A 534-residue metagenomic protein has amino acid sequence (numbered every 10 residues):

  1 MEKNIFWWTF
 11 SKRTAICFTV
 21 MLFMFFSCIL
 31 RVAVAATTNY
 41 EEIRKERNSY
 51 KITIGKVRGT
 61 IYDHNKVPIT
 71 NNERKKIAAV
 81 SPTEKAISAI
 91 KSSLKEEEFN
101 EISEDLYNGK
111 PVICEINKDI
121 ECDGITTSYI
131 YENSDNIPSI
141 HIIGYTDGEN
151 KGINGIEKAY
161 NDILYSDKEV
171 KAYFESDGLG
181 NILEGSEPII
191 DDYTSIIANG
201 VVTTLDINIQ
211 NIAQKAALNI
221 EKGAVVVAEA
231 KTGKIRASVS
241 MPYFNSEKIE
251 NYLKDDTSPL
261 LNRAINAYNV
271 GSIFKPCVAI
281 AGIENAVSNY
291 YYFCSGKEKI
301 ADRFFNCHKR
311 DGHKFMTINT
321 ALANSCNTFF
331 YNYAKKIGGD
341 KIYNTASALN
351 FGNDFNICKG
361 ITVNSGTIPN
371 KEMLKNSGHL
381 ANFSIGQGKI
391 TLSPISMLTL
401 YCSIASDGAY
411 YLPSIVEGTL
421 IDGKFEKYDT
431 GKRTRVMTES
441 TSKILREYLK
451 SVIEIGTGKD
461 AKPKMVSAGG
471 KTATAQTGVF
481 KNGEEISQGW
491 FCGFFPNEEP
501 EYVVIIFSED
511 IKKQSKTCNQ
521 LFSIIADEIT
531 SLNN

Functional and structural regions predicted by a protein language model:
M1-I249, Y290, Y343-A348, F480 (+1 more regions): Periplasmic/cell-envelope proteins involved in peptidoglycan metabolism and beta-lactam response
P68-T70, A230-S272, C277-S508, N534: Beta-lactam-recognizing serine transpeptidase/beta-lactamase-like catalytic domain environment
